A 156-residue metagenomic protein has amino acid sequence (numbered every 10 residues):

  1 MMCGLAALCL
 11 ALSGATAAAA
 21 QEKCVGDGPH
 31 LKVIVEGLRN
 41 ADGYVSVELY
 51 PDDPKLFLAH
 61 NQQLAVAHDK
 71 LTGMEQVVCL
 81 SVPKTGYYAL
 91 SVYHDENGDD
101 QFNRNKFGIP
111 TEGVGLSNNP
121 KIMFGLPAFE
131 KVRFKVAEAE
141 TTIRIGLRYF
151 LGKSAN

Functional and structural regions predicted by a protein language model:
M2-G14: Bacterial N-terminal signal peptides
Q21-K23, L31-K32, G113-F150: Extracellular beta-sheet/turn segments enriched in Thr/Pro/Gly and aliphatic residues
P29-G37, V47: A short, amphipathic beta-strand motif
S46-Y50, S91: Beta-strand signatures of extracellular beta-sandwich domains
H68-M74, K135-A137: Short proline/glycine- and polar residue-rich coil/turn motifs
Q76-V82: Exposed aromatic-hydrophobic patches
G86-V92: A short tyrosine-centered beta-strand micro-motif
E96-R104: Acidic, glycine-anchored loop motifs typical of Ca2+
